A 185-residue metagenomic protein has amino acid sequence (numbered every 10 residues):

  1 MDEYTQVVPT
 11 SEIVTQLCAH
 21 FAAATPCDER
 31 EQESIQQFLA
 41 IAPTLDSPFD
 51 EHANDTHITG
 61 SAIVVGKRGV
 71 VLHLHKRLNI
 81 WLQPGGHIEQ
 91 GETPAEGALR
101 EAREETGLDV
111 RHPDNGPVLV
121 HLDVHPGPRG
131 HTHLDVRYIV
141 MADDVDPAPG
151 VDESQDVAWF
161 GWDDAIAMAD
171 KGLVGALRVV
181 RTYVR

Functional and structural regions predicted by a protein language model:
D2-T10, V14-A24, P147-R185: Nudix hydrolase/Nudix homology domain
A22-S61: Acidic, metal-coordinating catalytic segment for phosphate/diphosphate chemistry, firing primarily on the Nudix
L45, N54, P84, V118 (+1 more regions): Glycine-rich, flexible loop/turn motifs
D50-N54, H73, G86, A148-V151: Short histidine-centered beta-strand/loop micro-motifs that create catalytic or ligand/metal-coordination sites
D55-G60, V65, K76-L78, Q83 (+1 more regions): Short connector loops at helix/strand junctions that flank enzyme active sites, especially segments positioning acidic
V65-E104: Conserved Nudix-box catalytic region and its N-terminal flanking loop in Nudix hydrolases and closely related
E89-A176: Unchanged
